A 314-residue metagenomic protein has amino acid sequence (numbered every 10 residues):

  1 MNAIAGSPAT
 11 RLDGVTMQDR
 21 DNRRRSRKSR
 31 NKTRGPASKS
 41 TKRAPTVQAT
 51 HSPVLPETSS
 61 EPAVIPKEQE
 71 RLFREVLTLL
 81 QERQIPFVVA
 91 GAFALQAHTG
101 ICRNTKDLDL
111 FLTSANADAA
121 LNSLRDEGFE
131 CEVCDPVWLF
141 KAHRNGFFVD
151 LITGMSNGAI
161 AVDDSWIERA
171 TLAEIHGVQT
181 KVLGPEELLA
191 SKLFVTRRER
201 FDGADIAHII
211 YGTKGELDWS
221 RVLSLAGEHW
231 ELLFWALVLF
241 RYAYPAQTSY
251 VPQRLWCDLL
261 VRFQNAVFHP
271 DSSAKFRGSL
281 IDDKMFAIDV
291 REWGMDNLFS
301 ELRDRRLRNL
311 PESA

Functional and structural regions predicted by a protein language model:
M1-T33: N-terminal acidic, proline/glycine-rich, low-complexity intrinsically disordered segments
R20-A314: Compositionally biased terminal segments of proteins
